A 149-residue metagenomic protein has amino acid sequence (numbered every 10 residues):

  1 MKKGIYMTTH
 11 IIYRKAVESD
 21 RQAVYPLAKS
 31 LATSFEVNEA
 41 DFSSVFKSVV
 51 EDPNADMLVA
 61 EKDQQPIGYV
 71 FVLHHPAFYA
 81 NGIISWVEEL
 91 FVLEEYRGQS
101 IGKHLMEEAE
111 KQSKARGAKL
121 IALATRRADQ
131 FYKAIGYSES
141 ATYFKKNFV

Functional and structural regions predicted by a protein language model:
M1-S19: Conserved N-terminal entry element of GNAT/NAT acetyltransferase domains
T9, K145-V149: Short beta-strand-to-coil "C-cap" segments at the C-terminal boundary of structured domains/repeats, marking
K15-S19, P26-G82, N147-F148: Acetyl-CoA-dependent GNAT
A23-L27, S44-V45, H104, E108 (+1 more regions): Alpha-helical elements of Rossmann-like donor-binding domains used by nucleotide-donor carbohydrate transfer enzymes
G82-E94, T142: Conserved acetyl-CoA binding element of GNAT-fold acetyltransferases
V92, G98-K111: Conserved acetyl-CoA-binding loop-helix of GNAT-fold acetyltransferases
K103, A115, K119-I121, T125-K146: Conserved active-site alpha-helix within GNAT-family acetyltransferase domains
